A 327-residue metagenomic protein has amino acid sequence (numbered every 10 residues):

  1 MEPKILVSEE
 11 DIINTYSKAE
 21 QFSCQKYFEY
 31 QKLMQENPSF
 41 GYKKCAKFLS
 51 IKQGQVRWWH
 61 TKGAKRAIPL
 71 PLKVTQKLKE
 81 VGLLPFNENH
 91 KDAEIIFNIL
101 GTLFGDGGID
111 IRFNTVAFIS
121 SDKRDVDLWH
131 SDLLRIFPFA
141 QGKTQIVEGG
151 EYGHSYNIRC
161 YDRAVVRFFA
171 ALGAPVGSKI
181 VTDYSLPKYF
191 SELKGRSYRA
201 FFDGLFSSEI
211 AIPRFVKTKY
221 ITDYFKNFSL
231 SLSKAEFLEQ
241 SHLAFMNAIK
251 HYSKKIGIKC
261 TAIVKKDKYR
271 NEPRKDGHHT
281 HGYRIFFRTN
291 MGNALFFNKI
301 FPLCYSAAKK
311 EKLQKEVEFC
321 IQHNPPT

Functional and structural regions predicted by a protein language model:
M1-T327: Internal intein/HINT superfamily modules and their associated LAGLIDADG
